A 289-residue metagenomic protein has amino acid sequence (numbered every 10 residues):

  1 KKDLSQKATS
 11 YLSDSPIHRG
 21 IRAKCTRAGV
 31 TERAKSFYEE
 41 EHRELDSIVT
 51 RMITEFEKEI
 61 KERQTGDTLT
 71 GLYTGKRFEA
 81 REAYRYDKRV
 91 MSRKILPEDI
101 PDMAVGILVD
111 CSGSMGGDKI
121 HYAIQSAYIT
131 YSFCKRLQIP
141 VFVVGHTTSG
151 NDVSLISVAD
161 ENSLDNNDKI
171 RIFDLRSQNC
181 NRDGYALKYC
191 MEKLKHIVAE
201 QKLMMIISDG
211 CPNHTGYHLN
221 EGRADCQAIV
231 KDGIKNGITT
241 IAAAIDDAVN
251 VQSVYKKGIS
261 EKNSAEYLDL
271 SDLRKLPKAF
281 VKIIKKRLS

Functional and structural regions predicted by a protein language model:
K1-V105: Negatively charged
K94-D99, L194-H196, D232: Replace "in large, NTP-powered and nucleic-acid-processing enzymes" with "in large, NTP-powered factors and other
I95-N162, L203-I206, A242-D247: Von Willebrand factor
G106-S112, I124, Y128-Y131, L187-E192 (+3 more regions): Generic hydrophobic alpha-helical scaffold/packing signal
K119-A123, Q178-L187, G222, L273-F280: Phosphate/oxyanion-binding active-site loops and adjacent basic polyanion-contact surfaces
G150-Q201, A243-V251, A279: Von Willebrand factor
N181, M191, G210-K257: VWA/integrin I-like adhesion module and closely mimicked acidic/polar interface patches used
E261-S289: C-terminal helix of von Willebrand factor
